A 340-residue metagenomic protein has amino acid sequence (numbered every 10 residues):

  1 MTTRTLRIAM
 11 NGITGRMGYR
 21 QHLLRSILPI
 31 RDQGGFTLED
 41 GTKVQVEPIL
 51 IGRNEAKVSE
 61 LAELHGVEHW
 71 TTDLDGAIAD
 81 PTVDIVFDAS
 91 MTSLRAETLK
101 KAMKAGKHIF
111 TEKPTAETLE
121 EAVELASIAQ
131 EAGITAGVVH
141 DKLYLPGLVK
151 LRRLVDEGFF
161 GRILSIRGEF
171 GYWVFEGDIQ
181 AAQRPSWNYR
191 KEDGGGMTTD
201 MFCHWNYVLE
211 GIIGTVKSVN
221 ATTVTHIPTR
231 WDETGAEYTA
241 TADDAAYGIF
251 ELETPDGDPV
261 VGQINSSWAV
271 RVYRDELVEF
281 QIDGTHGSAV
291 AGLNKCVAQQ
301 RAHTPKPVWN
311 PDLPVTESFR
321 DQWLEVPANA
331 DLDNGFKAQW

Functional and structural regions predicted by a protein language model:
M1-H65: N-terminal Rossmann-like dinucleotide-binding module
E39, H69-P81: Short acidic low-complexity segments
H69, I85, S165: Short, Asp-centered acidic motifs that coordinate Mg2+ and/or phosphate in catalytic or ligand-binding sites
D84-I85, M91-T92, A96-L143, G158: Beta-strand-loop-alpha-helix segment that lines the small-molecule cofactor/substrate pocket of alpha/beta enzymes
D88-A89, N265-S266, G284: Short, well-ordered coil/turn residues at beta-beta hairpins and beta-strand->alpha-helix junctions within
K142-T241: Predominantly a Rossmann-like dinucleotide-binding segment in NAD(P)-dependent oxidoreductases
C203, N265-Y273: Glycine-rich phosphate/pyrophosphate-binding beta-alpha loops
D232-E233, Y238-T239, I249-P259, V278-W340: C-terminal glycine/acidic-rich active-site capping loop/insertion
